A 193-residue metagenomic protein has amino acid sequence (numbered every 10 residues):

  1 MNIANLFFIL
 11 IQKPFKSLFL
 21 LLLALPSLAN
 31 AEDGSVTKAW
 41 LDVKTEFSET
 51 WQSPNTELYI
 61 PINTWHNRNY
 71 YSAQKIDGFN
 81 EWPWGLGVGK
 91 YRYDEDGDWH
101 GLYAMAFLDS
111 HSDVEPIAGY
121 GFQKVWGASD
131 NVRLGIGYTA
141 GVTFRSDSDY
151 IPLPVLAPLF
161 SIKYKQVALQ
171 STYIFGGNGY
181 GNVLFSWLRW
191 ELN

Functional and structural regions predicted by a protein language model:
M1-S48: Cleavable N-terminal export/targeting peptides
A31-R92: Short glycine/proline- and aromatic-enriched beta-strand/turn motifs that initiate or cap beta-hairpins
D33, T45-N55, Y93-W99, V125-G135 (+1 more regions): Short loop/turn motifs that connect adjacent beta-strands in outer-membrane beta-barrel proteins
P54-I60, H100-L102, V132-Y138, L169-S171 (+1 more regions): Transmembrane beta-strands of outer-membrane beta-barrel proteins
I60, L86-K90, A104, A118-K124 (+3 more regions): Residues on the lipid-exposed face of transmembrane beta-strands in outer-membrane beta-barrel proteins
T64-H66, Y180-N193: Outer-membrane beta-barrel "beta-signal"
F79-N80, D96, A106-I117, V142-L153 (+1 more regions): Solvent-exposed loop/turn segments connecting transmembrane beta-strands in outer-membrane beta-barrel proteins
D94-H100, I162-S171: Repeated loop/turn-to-beta-strand initiation elements of outer-membrane beta-barrel proteins
